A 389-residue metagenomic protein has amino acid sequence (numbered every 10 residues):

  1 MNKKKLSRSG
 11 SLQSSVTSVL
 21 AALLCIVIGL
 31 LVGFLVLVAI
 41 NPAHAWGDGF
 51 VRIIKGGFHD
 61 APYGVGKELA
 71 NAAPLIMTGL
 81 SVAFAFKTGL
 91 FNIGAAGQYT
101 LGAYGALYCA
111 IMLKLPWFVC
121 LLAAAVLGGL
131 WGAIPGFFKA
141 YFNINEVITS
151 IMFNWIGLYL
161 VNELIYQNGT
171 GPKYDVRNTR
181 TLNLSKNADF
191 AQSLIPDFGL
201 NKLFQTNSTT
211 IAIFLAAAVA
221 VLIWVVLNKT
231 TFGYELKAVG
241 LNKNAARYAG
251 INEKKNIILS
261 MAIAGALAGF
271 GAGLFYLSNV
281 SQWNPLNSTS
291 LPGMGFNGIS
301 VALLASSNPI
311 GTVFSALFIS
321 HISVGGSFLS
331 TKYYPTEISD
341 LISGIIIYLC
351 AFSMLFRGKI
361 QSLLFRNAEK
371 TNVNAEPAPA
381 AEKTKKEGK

Functional and structural regions predicted by a protein language model:
M1-I26, A39, L241, Y248 (+2 more regions): Cytosolic-side transmembrane-helix boundaries in multi-pass membrane proteins
N2-M77: Membrane-interfacial amphipathic/re-entrant helices at transmembrane-helix boundaries
A21-V38, L75-V82, A103, L107-C109 (+8 more regions): Hydrophobic core segments of alpha-helical transmembrane domains in multi-pass membrane transport and ion-translocation
L37-V38, G56-M112, A125, G129-I144 (+4 more regions): Single transmembrane alpha-helix segments in multi-pass membrane proteins
F84-G105, L227, F232-E235, S330-P335 (+1 more regions): Cytoplasmic juxtamembrane regions at transmembrane-helix boundaries
L130, F204-Q282, I310: Helix-loop-helix "hairpin" substructures at the membrane interface of multi-pass membrane proteins
N154-K229: Transmembrane helix-bundle core of multi-pass membrane transporters and related energy-transducing complexes
A268-G269, L274, S278-G344: Transmembrane alpha-helical segments in multi-pass inner-membrane proteins
